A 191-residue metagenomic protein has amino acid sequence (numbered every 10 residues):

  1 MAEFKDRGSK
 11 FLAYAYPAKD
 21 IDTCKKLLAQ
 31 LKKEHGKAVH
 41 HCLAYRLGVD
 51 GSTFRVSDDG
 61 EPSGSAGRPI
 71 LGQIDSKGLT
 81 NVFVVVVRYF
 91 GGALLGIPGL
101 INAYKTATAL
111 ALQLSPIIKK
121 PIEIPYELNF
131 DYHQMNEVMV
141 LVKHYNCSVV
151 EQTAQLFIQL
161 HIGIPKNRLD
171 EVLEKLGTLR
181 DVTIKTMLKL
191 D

Functional and structural regions predicted by a protein language model:
M1-S65, E151, K185-D191: C-terminal regulatory domains involved in ligand/effector binding and gene-expression control
S63-S76, V87, L100-Y104: Conserved mixed alpha/beta catalytic, RNA-binding, or beta-rich assembly cores of soluble enzyme, regulatory
T80-F90: Glycine- and acidic-rich phosphate- and metal-coordinating loops
K105-E123: Long, charge-dense
I117-Y132, L160: Short glycine-/aliphatic-rich beta-strand segments at the starts of folded cytosolic domains
L128-N146: Short amphipathic alpha-helix segments
V138-H144, E171-R180: Short amphipathic alpha-helices in soluble, non-transmembrane regions that often serve as interface/regulatory elements
I162, R168-E171: Terminal, non-globular segments
